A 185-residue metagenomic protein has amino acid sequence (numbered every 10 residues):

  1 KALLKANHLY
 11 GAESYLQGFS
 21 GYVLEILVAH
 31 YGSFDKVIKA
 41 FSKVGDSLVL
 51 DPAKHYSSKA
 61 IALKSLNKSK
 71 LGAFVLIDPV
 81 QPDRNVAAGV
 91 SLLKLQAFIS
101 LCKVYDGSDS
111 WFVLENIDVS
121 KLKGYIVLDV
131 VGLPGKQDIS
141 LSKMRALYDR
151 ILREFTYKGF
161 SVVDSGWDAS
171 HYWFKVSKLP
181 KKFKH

Functional and structural regions predicted by a protein language model:
A2-A169, K175-F183: Conserved nucleotidyltransferase catalytic core and NTase-mimicking acidic/glycine-rich helix/loop elements in nucleic
